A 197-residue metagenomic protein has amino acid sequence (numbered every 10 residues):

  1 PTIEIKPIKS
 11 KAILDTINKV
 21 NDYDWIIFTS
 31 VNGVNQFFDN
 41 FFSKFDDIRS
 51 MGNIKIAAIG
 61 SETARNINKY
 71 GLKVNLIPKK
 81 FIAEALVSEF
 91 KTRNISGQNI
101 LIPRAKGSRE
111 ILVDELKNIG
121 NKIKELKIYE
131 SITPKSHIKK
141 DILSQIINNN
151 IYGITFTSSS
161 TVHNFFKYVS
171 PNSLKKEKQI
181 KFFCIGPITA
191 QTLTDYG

Functional and structural regions predicted by a protein language model:
P1-G197: Signature of uroporphyrinogen-III synthase
